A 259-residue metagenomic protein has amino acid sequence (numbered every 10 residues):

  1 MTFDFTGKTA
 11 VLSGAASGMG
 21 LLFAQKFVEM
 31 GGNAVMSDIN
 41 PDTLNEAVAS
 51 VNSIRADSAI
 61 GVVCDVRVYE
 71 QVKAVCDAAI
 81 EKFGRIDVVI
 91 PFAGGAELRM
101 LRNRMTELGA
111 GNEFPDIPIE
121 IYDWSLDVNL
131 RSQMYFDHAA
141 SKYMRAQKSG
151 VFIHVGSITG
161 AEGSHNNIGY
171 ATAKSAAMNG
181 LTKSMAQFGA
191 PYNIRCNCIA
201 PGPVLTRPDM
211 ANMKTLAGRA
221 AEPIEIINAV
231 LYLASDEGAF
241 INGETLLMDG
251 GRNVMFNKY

Functional and structural regions predicted by a protein language model:
F3-V35: Canonical Rossmann dinucleotide-binding motif of NAD(H)/NADP(H)-dependent dehydrogenases/reductases, specifically
K73, G95-D123, A146, N166-G169 (+1 more regions): Conserved mid-core segment of classical short-chain dehydrogenase/reductases
L108-Y135, S149, I153, A177-M178 (+1 more regions): Catalytic Tyr-X3-Lys loop
D137-H138, K183: A short, exposed helix-loop element centered on a Lys and neighboring polar residues
K142, A186-F188, A239: Alpha-helical segment proximal to the catalytic Tyr-Lys
S157: Residue(s) in the substrate-gating loop at a strand-loop-helix junction that position the organic substrate next
E162, N242-Y259: Short C-terminal tail/terminal secondary-structure segment of NAD(P)H-dependent dehydrogenase/reductase domains
A190-R195, I241-G243: Short, small/polar-rich loop/turn modules that mediate ligand/substrate recognition or access, typified
